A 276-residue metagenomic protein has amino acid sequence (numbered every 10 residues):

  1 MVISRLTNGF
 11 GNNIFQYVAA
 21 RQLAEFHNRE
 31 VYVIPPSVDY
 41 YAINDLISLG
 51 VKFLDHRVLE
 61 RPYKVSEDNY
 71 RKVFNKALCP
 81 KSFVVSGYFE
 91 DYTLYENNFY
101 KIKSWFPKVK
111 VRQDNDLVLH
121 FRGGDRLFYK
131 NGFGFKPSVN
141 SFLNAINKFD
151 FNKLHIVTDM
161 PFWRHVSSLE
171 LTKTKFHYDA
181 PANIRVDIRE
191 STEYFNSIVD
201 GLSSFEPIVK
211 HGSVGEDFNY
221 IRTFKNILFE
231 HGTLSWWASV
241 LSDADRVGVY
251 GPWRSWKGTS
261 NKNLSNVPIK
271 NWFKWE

Functional and structural regions predicted by a protein language model:
M1-G9, A20-R21: Short, Lys/Arg-rich amphipathic segments at extreme N-termini
I3, P36-F151, D159-S168, H177-A182 (+1 more regions): Secretory-pathway luminal glycosyltransferase catalytic domains
L6-F15, F128-G132: A short, glycine/small-residue-rich beta-strand->loop->alpha-helix junction that serves as a flexible
F10, N152-Y250, R254-N266: Donor-binding and catalytic core of enzymes assembling or modifying cell-surface/extracellular glycoconjugates
I14-E25, N140-N147: Histidine-anchored nucleotide/phosphate-binding helix
H27-D39: A short beta-strand-loop structural module common to alpha/beta enzyme folds
Y100, K257-E276: Leloir-type glycosyltransferase catalytic cores
